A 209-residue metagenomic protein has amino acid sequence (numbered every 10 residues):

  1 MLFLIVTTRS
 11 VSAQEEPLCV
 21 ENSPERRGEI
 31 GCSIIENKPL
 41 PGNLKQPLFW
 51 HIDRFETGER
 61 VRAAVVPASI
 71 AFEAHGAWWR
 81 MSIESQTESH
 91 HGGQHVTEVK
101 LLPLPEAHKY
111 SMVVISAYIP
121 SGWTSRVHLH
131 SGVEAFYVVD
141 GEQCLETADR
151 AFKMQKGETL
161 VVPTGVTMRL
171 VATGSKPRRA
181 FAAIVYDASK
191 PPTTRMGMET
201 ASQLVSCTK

Functional and structural regions predicted by a protein language model:
F3, T7-A135, E142-K209: Jelly-roll (double-stranded beta-helix
